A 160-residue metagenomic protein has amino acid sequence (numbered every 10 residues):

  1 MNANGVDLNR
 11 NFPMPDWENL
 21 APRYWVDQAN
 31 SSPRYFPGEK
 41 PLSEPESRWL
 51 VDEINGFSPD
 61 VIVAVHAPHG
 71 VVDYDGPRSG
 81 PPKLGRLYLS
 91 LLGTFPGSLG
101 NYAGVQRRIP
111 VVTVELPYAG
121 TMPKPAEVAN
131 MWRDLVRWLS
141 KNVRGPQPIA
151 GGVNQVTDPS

Functional and structural regions predicted by a protein language model:
M1-L92, L116, P123: Active-site/substrate-binding loop(s) of hydrolase catalytic cores
V71-G76, K83-L84, G97-V156: Active-site-adjacent mobile loop/cap segments within catalytic or ligand-binding domains
P159-S160: Acidic, Ser/Thr-rich low-complexity intrinsically disordered segments
